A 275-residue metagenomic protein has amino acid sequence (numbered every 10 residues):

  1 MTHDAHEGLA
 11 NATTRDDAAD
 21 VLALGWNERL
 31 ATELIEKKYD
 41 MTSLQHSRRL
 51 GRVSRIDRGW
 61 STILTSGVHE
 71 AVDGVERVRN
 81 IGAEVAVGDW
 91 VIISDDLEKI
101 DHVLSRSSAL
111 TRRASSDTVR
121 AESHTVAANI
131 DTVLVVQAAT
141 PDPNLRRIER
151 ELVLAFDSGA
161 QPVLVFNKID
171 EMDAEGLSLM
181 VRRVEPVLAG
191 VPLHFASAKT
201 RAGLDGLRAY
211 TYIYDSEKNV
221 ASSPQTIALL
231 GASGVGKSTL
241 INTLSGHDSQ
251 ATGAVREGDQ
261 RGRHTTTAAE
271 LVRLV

Functional and structural regions predicted by a protein language model:
M1-L145: N-terminal accessory targeting/assembly segments
R48, P224, H247: Short coil/loop residues immediately preceding or within conserved phosphate-binding loops of NTP-utilizing enzyme
D95, L104-S107, L134-P141, G159 (+6 more regions): Conserved NTP-handling cores and scaffolds of large molecular machines
R120-L193, L204: Conserved C-terminal guanine-recognition region of P-loop GTPase G domains, centered on the G4
T125-A128, F156-S158, K218-S222, R263-T266 (+1 more regions): Conserved catalytic network of the ASCE P-loop NTPase/AAA+ motor domain
E171-V235: Canonical P-loop GTPase G-domain recognition
S238-T239, T243: Walker A/P-loop
G246-V275: Switch I (effector-binding) loop of TRAFAC-class P-loop GTPase G-domains
